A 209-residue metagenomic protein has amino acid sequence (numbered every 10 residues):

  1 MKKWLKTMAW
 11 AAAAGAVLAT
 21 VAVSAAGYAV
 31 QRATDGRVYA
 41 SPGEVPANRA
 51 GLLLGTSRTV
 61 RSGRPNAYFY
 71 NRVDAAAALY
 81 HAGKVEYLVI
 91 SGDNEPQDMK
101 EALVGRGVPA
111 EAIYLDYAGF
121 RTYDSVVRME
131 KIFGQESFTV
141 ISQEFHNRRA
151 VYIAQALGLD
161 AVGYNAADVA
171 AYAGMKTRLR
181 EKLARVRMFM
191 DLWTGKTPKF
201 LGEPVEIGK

Functional and structural regions predicted by a protein language model:
M1-L5, A9, A171, M175 (+1 more regions): Structural motif marking the loop-to-transmembrane transition
K2-P42: N-terminal type II signal-anchor transmembrane helix that functions as the membrane-insertion/stop-transfer segment
A25-L179: A structural signal for short, hydrophobic/glycine-enriched beta-strand patches
N48, K196-K209: Short linear elements at protein peripheries
N94-D98, A161-N165, A184-D191, I207-K209: A general structural signal for short secondary-structure boundary/capping elements
R178-F200: A transmembrane-helix-recognition feature enriched in membrane-embedded lipid enzymes and envelope glyco-/phospholipid
